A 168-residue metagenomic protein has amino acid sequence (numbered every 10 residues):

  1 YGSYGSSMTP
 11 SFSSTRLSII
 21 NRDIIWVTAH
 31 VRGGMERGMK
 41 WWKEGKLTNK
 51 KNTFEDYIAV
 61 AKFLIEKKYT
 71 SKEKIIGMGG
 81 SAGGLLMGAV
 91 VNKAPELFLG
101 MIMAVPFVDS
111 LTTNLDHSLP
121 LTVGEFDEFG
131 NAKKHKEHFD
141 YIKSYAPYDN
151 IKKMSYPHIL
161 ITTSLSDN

Functional and structural regions predicted by a protein language model:
Y1-G2, I19, D23-I24: Phosphate-binding active sites in nucleotide-utilizing proteins
Y1-S14: Short, surface-exposed "cap/lid" segments of acyl-processing enzymes
T15, I20, T28-N168: Active-site-proximal cap/loop segments of hydrolase catalytic domains
